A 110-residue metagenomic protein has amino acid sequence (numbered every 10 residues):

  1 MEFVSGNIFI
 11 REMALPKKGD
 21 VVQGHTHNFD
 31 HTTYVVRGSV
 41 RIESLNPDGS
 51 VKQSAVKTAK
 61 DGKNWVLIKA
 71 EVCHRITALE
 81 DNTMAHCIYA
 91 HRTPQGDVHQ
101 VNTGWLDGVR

Functional and structural regions predicted by a protein language model:
M1-G24, F29-D30: A short glycine-rich, His/Asp/Glu-containing loop-to-beta-strand
N7-F9, C73-R110: Double-stranded beta-helix
V22-G24, I42-E43, V66-I68, C73-E80 (+1 more regions): Short beta-strand His + acidic residue motifs that chelate non-heme Fe in jelly-roll/DSBH and cupin folds
Q23, T32, A55-T58: Short, surface-exposed secondary-structure edge patches
N28-D48: Glycine- and acidic-residue-biased ligand/ion/polar-headgroup-sensing regions
F29-H31, K63, N82-T83: Short, surface-exposed beta-edge/turn micro-motifs
N46-E71: Short acidic-glycine-tyrosine-enriched beta hairpin
